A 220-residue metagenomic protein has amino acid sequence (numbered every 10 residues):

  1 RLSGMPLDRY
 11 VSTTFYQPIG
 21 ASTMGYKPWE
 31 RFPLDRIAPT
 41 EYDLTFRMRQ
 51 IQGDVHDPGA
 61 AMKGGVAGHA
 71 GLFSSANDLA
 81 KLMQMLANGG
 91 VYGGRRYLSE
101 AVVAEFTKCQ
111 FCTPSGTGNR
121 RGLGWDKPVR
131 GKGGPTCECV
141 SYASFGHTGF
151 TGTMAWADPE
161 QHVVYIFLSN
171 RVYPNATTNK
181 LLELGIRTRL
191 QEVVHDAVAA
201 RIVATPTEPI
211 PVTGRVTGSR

Functional and structural regions predicted by a protein language model:
R1-A143: Short, surface-exposed loop or secondary-structure junction motifs that flank catalytic or metal-binding residues
S3, T117, G146-H147, L182 (+1 more regions): Residue-level signature of the cytosolic catalytic core of signaling kinases
G53, G149-G152: Glycine-centered small-residue hotspots that permit tight backbone geometry or close packing
V66-G71, T151-T153, T178-N179: Active-site rim elements
N88, A101-V102, T107-P114, R130-K132 (+2 more regions): Short, gly/Ser/Thr-rich active-site loops of penicillin-recognizing serine hydrolases
S144, T151-V164: Short, surface-exposed beta-strand/loop micro-motifs that present aromatic residues
R171-Y173: A short acidic/small-residue loop/turn micro-motif
